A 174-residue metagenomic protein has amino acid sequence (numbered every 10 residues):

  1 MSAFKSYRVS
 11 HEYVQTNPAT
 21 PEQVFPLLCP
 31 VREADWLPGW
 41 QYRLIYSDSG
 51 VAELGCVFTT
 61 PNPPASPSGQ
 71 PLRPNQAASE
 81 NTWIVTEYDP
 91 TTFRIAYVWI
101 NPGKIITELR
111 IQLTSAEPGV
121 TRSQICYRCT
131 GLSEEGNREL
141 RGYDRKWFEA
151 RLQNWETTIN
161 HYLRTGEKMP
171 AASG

Functional and structural regions predicted by a protein language model:
M1-V51: Hydrophobic ligand-binding cavity/cleft-lining segments
S10-E12, A78-W83, I105-R110: Short, surface-exposed coil-to-beta transition loops
P18-E22, E87-F93, Q112-R122: A short, structured loop/turn motif at beta-sheet edges
Q23-L28, A34, F58, V85 (+3 more regions): Hydrophobic pocket/interface hotspot
P26-E33, P90, T157, H161-R164: Short, intrinsically disordered, mixed-charge
C56-P74, I95-P102: Short beta-strand segments that buttress and anchor functional surface loops
L72-Y88: Hydrophobic-cavity lipid-handling domains and compact docking modules
V98-Q153, H161, P170-A172: Beta-strand/loop substructures that line and gate deep hydrophobic ligand-binding cavities in soluble
